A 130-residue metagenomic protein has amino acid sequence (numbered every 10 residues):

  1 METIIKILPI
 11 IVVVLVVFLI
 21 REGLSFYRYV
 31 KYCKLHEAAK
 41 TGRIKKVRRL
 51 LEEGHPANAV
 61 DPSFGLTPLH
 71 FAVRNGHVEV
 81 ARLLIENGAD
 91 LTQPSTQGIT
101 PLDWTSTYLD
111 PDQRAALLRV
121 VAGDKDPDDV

Functional and structural regions predicted by a protein language model:
R28, D61-P62, S95: Ankyrin repeat boundary/linker residues
K31, F64-G65, G98: Start-of-repeat signature of ankyrin repeats
K46, E79-V80, D112-L117: Conserved ankyrin/ankyrin-like repeat signature
